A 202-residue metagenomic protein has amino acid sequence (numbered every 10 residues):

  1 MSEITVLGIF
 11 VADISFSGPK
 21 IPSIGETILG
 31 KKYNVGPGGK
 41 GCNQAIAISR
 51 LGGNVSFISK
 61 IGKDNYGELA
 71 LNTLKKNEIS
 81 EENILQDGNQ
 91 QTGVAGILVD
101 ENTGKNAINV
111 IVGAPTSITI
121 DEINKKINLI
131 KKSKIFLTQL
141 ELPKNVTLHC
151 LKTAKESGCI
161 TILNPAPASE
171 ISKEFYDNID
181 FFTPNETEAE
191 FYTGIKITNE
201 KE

Functional and structural regions predicted by a protein language model:
M1-K60, N65-I79: Glycine-rich phosphate/adenosyl-contacting loop at the front of the ribokinase-like
K32, I58-K63, E82-T92, N164-A166: Beta-strand->loop->alpha-helix junctions that form or flank phosphate-binding loops in nucleotide-handling enzymes
S49, L148-E156: Surface-exposed amphipathic alpha-helices with a cationic face
S59, T138-L140: Glycine- and other small-residue-rich loops at beta-strand/loop junctions that grip anionic moieties
E78, T116-D121, T161-A168: Short gly/ser/thr-rich secondary-structure transition/capping motifs
E82, Q86-D87, I97-I135: Conserved phosphate-binding/catalytic loop of the ribokinase/pfkB sugar-kinase fold
E122-K125, V146, E170-E174: Short acidic active-site motifs
T153-E202: Conserved phosphate/ATP/ADP-binding segment of small-molecule kinases
